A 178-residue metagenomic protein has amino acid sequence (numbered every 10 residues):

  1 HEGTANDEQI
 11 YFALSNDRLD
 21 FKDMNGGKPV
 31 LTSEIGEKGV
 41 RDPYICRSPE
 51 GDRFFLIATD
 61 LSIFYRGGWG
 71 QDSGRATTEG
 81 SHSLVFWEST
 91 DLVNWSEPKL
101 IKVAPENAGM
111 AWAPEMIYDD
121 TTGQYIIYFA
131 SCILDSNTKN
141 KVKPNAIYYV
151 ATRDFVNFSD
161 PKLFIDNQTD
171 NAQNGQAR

Functional and structural regions predicted by a protein language model:
H1-A111, I117-R178: Beta-rich carbohydrate-recognition and catalytic domains
